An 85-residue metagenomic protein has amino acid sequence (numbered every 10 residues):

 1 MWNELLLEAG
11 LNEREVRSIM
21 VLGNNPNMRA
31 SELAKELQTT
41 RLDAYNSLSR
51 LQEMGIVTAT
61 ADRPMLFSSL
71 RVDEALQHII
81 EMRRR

Functional and structural regions predicted by a protein language model:
N3, S31, L48: Short glycine-/small-residue-rich flexible loop motifs, especially phosphate/cofactor-binding loops
E4-E15, R29, T58-R83: Short, cationic-aromatic polyanion-contact patches
R17-G23: Pre-recognition alpha-helix immediately N-terminal to the DNA-recognition helix within helix-turn-helix or winged-helix
N25-M28, T39: The short coil/loop that forms the "turn" connecting the two helices of the helix-turn-helix
E32-L37: A short acidic, leucine-rich amphipathic alpha-helix
S47-M54: Alpha-helical DNA-recognition elements
